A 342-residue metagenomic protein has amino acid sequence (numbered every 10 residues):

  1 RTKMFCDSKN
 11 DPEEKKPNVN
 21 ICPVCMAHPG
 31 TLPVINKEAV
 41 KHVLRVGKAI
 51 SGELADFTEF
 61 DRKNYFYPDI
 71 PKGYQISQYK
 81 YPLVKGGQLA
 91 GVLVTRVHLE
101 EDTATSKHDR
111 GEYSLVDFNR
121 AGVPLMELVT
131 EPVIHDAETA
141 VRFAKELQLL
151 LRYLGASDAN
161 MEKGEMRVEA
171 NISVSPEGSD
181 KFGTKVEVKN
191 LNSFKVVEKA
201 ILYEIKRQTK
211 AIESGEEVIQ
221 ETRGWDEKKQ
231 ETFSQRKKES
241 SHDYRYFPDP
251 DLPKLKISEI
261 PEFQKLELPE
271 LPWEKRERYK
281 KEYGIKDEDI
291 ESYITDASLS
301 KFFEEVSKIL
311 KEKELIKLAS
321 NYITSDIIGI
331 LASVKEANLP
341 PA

Functional and structural regions predicted by a protein language model:
R1-S77, L83-V84, T95, A104 (+4 more regions): ATP/Mg2+-dependent ligation/transfer catalytic cores
K9, P71, Q78, L83-K85 (+4 more regions): Generic alpha-helical secondary structure signal
L32-N36, D102, D226, E314-L315: Poly-acidic low-complexity segments
K85-L89, L339-A342: Short, intrinsically disordered, charge-balanced linker/junction segments flanking boundaries in proteins
Q88-G91, E101: Core mixed alpha/beta domains of very large multi-subunit molecular machines
V94-R96, V188: Generic preference for hydrophobic
V116-P132, E138-A342: Charged, compositionally biased, marginally structured helical/coil segments
